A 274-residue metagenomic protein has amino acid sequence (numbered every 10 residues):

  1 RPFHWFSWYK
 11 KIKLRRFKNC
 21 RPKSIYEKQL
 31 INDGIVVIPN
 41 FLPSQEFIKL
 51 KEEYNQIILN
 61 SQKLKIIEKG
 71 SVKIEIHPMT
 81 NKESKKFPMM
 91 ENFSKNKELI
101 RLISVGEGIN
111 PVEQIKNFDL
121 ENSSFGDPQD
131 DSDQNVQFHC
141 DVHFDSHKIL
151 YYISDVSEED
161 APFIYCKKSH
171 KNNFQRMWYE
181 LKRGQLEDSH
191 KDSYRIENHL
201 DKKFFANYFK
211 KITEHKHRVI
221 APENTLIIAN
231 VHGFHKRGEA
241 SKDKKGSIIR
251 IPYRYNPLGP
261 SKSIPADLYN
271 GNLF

Functional and structural regions predicted by a protein language model:
R1-N32, P39-V136: Non-heme Fe(II)-dependent double-stranded beta-helix
K11-I12, Q175-R183, T225-F274: Non-heme Fe(II)/2-oxoglutarate
L99, I109, D127-P128, H143 (+3 more regions): Short, charged/polar surface micro-motifs in flexible loops or helix N-caps
V112, H139-V142, I153-P162, K168-H170: Active-site region of the double-stranded beta-helix
K116-F118, Q134-V136, D145-Y151, A161: Generic beta-strand structural signal
N135-V142, F234-R237: Histidine-centered catalytic micro-motifs
D141-E158, I220-A221, P252-Y255: Short, conserved beta-strand element in jelly-roll/cupin
E159-I228, F234: Double-stranded beta-helix
